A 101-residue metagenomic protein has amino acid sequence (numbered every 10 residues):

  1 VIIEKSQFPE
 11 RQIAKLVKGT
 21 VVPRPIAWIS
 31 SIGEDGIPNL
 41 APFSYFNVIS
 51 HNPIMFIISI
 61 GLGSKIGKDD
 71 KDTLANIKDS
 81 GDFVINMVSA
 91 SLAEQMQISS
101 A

Functional and structural regions predicted by a protein language model:
V1-A93, S99: N-terminal structural module
